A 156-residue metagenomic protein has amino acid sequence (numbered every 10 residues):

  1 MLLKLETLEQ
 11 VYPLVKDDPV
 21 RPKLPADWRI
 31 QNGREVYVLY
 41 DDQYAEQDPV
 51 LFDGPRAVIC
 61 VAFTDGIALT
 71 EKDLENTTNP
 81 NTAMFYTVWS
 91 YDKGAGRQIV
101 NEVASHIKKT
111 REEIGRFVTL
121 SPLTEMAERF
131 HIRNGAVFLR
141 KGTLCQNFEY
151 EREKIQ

Functional and structural regions predicted by a protein language model:
M1-L3, T110, K154-Q156: Short, Lys/Arg-enriched, disordered terminal segments
M1-Q31, V38: Short amphipathic alpha-helix that is part of the acyltransferase structural core
D27-F63: Conserved beta-hairpin
Y44, G66, T124-E125: Short, solvent-exposed loop/turn segments at secondary-structure junctions
L51-P55, I59-A83: Conserved acyl-donor/pantetheine-binding loop and adjacent beta-alpha core of acyl/acetyltransferases and related
E71-G135, T143: Acyl-donor binding region in acyl/amide transferases
T143-Q156: C-terminal "cap" of GNAT-fold acetyltransferases
